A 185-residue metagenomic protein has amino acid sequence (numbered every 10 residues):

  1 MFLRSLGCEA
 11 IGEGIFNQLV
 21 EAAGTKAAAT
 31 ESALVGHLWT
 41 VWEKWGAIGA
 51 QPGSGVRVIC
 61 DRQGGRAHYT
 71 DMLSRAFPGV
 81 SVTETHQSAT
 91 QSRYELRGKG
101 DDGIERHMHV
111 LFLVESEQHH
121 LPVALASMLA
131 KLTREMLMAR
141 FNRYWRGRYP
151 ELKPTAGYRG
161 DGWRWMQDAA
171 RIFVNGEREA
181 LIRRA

Functional and structural regions predicted by a protein language model:
M1-A185: RNase H-like, Mg2+-dependent phosphodiesterase core, and more generally RNA phosphate-backbone-engaging helix-loop
